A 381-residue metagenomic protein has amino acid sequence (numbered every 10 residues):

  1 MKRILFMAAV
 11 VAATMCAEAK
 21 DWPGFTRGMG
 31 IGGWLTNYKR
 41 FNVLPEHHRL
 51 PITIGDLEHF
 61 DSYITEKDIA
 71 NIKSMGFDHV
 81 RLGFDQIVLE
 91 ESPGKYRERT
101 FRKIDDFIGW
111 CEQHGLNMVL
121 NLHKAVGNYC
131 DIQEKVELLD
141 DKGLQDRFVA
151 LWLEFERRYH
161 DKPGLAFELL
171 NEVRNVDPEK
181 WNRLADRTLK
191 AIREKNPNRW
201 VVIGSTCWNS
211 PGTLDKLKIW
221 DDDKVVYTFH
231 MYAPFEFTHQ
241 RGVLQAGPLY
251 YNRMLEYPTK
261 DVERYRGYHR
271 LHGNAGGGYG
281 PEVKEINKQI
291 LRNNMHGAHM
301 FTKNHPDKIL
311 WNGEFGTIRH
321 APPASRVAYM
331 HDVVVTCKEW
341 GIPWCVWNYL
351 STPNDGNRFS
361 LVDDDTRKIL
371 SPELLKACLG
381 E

Functional and structural regions predicted by a protein language model:
M1-I4: Positively charged n-region of N-terminal signal peptides that target proteins for export
A8-E18: Hydrophobic h-region of N-terminal signal peptides that target proteins for export in Gram-negative bacteria
W22-W200, S205-T213, K224, P353 (+2 more regions): Active-site mouth of glycoside hydrolases
F25, K142, D146-P281, E285 (+3 more regions): Active-site region of glycoside hydrolase catalytic domains
R40-F41, F237-R241, N348, G356-R358: Short conserved micro-motifs at the rims of enzyme active sites and ligand-binding pockets
K73-F84, V88-E90, I286-R326, D332: Extended amphipathic secondary-structure runs
R99, V136-L138, K218-D221, L244-A246 (+2 more regions): Short, hinge-like loop/turn segments at secondary-structure boundaries
A321-E381: Aromatic-rich peripheral "rim/lid" segments of glycoside hydrolase catalytic domains that contact and position glycan
